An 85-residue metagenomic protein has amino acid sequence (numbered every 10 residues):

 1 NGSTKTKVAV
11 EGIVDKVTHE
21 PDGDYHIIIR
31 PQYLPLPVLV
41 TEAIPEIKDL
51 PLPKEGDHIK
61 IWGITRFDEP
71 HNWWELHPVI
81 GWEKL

Functional and structural regions predicted by a protein language model:
N1-L85: OB-fold and OB-like single-stranded nucleic-acid-recognition modules and their adjacent interaction interfaces
